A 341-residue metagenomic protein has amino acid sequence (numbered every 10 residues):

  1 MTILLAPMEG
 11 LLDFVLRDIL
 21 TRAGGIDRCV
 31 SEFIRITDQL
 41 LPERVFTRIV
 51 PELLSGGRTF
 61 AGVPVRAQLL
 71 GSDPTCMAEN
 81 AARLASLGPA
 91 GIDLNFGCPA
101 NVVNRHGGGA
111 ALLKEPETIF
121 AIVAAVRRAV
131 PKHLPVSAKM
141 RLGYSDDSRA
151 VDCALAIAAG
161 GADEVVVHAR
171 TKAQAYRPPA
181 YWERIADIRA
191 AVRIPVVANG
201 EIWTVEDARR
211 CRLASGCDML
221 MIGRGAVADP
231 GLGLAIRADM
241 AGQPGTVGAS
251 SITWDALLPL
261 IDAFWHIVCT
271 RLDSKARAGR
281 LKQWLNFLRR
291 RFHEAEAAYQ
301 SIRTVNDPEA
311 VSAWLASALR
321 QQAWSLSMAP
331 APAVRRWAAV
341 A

Functional and structural regions predicted by a protein language model:
I3-A6, C29-S31, V65-L69, I92 (+4 more regions): Hydrophobic faces of well-ordered beta-strands that scaffold small-molecule active sites in alpha/beta enzyme cores
L4, E9, V15, A129-P131 (+4 more regions): Alpha/beta catalytic cores of nucleotide-metabolism and tRNA/nucleoside-modifying enzymes
M8, L12, D73, P99 (+5 more regions): Gly/Ser/Thr-rich beta-alpha loop segments that engage phosphate groups in nucleotides
M8-R83: Glycine-rich, positively charged N-terminal anion/phosphate-binding segment
R22-A23, E79-I92, F96-G108, E117-I194: Alpha/beta enzyme core
E32-I36, I92-N101, A169-T171, E201 (+1 more regions): Glycine-rich phosphate-binding active-site loops on the catalytic face of alpha/beta enzymes
R44, G107-L113, M240: Short glycine-enriched, charge-decorated loop/helix-capping segments at active-site entrances that position
E115-I122, L257-I261: Hydrophobic alpha-helical membrane-association signature
